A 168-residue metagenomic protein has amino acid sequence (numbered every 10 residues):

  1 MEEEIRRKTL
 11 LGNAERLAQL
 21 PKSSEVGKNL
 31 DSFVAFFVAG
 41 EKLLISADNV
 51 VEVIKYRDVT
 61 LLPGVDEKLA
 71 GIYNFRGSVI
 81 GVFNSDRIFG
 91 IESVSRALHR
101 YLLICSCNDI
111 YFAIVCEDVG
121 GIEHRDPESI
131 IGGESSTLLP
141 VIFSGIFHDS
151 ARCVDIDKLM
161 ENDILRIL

Functional and structural regions predicted by a protein language model:
M1-L168: An acidic, low-aromatic, low-complexity terminal/linker signal
